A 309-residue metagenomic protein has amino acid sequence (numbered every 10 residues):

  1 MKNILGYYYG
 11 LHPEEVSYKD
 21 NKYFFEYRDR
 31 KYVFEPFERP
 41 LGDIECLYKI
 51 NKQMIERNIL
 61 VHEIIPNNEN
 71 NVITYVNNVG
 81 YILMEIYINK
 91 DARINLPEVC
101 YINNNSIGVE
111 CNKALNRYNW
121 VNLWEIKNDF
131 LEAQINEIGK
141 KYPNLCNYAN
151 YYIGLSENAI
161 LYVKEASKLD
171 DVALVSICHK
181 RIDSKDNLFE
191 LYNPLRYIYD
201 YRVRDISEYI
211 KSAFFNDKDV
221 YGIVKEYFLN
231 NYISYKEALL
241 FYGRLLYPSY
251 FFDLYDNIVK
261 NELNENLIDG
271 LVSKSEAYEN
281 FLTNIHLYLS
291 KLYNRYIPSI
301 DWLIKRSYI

Functional and structural regions predicted by a protein language model:
K2-R28: ATP-binding glycine-rich phosphate-binding loop
E15, A114-I177, K291-R306: ATP-dependent phospho-/nucleotidyl transfer catalytic cores
Y27-K113: ATP-binding pocket architecture of kinase catalytic cores
V79-R93, N128-I138, Y209, Y247-G270: A glycine-centered beta->alpha junction motif in the catalytic cores of kinase/phosphotransferase enzymes
L161-I206: Active-site acidic catalytic loop and adjacent metal/ATP-binding pocket of ATP-dependent phosphoryl transfer enzymes
N187-K236: Active-site Asp-x-Gly
L240-Y247: Central hydrophobic cores of alpha-helical transmembrane segments in multi-pass integral membrane proteins
F252-I309: ATP/Mg2+ or Mg2+-diphosphate-binding catalytic cores that bind nucleotide phosphates or diphosphates via glycine-rich
